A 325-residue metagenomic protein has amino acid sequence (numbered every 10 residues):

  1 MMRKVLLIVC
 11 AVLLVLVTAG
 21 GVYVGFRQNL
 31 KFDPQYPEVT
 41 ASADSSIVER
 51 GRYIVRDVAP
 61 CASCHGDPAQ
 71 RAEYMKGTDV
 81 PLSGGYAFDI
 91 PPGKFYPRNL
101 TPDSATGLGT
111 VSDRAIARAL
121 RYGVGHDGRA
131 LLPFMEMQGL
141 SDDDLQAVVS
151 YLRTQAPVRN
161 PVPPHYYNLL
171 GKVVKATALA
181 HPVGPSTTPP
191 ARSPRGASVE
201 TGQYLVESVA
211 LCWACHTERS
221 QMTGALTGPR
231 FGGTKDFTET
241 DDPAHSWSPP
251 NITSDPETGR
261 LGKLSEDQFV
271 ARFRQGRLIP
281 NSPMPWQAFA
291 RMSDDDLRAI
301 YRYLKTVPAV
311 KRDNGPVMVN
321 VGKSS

Functional and structural regions predicted by a protein language model:
M1-P34: N-terminal type II signal-anchor transmembrane helix that functions as the membrane-insertion/stop-transfer segment
A11-Y23, Q138-Q203, A299-Y303: Extended surface/linker regions that mediate inter-domain or inter-protein docking in multi-component redox
G25, S112-H126, M137-V162, E266-I279 (+1 more regions): C-terminal capping alpha-helices of c-type cytochrome domains
F32-R56, A178-E207: Electrostatic cytochrome c docking/interface patches
G51, V58-P68, I116, V148 (+4 more regions): The canonical Cys-X-X-Cys-His
Y53-Y96: Extracytoplasmic/periplasmic/luminal assembly and interaction segments in envelope/secretory/respiratory proteins
P81-A115, E136-L145, P229-R272, W286-L297: Electron-transfer interface patches adjacent to heme c in soluble/periplasmic c-type cytochromes and di-/multiheme
F95, Y167-T187, V209, E218-T253 (+1 more regions): Primarily the internal scaffold of c-type cytochrome electron-transfer domains, especially repeated/multiheme c-type
